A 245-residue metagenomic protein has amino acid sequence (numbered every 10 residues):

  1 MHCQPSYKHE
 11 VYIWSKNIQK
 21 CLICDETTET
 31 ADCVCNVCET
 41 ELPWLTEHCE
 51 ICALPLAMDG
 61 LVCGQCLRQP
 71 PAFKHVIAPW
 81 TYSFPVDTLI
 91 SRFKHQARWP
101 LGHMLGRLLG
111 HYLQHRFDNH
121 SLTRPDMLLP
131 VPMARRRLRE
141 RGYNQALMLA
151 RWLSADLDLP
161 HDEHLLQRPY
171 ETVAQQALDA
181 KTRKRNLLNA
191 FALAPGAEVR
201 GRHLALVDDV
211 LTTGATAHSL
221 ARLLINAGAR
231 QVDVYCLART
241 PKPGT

Functional and structural regions predicted by a protein language model:
M1-D208, T212-T245: Glycine-rich phosphate/pyrophosphate-handling loop used in enzymes and phosphotransfer proteins
